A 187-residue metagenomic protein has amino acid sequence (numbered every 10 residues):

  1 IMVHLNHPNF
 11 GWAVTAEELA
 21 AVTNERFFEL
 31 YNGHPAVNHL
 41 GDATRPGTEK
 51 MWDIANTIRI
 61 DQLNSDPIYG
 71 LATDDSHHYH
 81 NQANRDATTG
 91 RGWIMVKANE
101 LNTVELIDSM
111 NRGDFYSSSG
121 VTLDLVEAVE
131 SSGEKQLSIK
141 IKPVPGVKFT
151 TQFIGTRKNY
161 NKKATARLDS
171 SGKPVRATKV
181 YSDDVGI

Functional and structural regions predicted by a protein language model:
I1-L30, H34, R157-Y160, L168: Extended substrate/RNA-proximal surfaces in nucleic-acid metabolism proteins
V3-H7, F28-Y31, P46-E49, D53 (+1 more regions): Active-site neighborhood of phospho(di)ester-bond hydrolases with catalytic His/Asp-centered motifs
W12-A16, A36-G41, Y79-Q82: Extracytoplasmic/secreted cell-surface and envelope-processing proteins
E17-A20, A43, R85-T88: Short, glycine/charged-enriched secondary-structure capping and boundary segments
V22-H39, I94-T103: Acidic, His- and aromatic-enriched active-site or binding-groove loops in soluble protein domains that engage sugars
T23, G47-M51, E105: Extracytoplasmic/secreted proteins, especially bacterial periplasmic and envelope-associated proteins
G33-R45, T150-K158: Short, surface-exposed, charge-dense and proline/glycine-enriched linear segments
I58-Y69, D74-I187: C-terminal functional module detector
